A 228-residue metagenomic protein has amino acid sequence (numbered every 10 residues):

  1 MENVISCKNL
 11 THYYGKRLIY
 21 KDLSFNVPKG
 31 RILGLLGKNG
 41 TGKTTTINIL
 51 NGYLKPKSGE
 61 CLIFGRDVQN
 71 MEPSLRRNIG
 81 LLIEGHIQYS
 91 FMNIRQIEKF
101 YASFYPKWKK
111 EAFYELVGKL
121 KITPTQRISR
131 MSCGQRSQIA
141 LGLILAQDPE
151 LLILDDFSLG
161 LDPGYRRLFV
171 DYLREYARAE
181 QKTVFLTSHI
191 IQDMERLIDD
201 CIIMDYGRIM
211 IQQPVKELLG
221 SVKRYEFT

Functional and structural regions predicted by a protein language model:
I5, Y20-D22, R76: Conserved structural motif at the start of ABC-family nucleotide-binding domains
L36-K38: The feature captures the beta-strand-to-loop junction immediately N-terminal to the Walker
N51: Helix-to-loop junction immediately C-terminal to a conserved catalytic motif
G59-N70, S74-L75: Conserved ABC transporter NBD signature motif
I83-I139: ABC-family P-loop ATPase nucleotide-binding domains
L152-D156: Catalytic Walker B motif of ABC-type/P-loop ATPase nucleotide-binding domains
L168-T228: ABC transporter nucleotide-binding domain
